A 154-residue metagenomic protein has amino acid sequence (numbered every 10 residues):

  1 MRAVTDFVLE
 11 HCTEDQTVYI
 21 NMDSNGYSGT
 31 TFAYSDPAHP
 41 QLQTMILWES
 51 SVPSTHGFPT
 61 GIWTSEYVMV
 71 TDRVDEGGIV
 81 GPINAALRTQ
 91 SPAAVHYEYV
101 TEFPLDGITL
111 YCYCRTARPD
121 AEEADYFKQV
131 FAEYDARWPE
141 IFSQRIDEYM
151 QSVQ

Functional and structural regions predicted by a protein language model:
M1-Q154: C-terminal luminal/periplasmic domains and tails of membrane-associated envelope-modifying transferases
